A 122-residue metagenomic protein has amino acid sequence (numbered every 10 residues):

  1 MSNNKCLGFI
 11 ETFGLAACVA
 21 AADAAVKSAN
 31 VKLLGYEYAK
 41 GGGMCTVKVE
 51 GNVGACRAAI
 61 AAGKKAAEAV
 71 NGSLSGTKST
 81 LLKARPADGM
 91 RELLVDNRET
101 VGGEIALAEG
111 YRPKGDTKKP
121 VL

Functional and structural regions predicted by a protein language model:
M1-G43, E50-L122: Long, contiguous binding/interaction regions
